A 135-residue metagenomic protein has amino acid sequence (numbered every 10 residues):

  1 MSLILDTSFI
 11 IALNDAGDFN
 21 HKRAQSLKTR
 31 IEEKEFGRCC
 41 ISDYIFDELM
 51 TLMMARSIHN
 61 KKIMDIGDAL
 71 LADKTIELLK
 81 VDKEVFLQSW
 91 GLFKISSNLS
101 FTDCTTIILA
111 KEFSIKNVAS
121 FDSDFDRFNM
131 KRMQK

Functional and structural regions predicted by a protein language model:
M1-I41, R56-D65: Short, well-structured N-terminal submotif of metal-dependent ribonuclease cores
S2, I107-I108, E112-K135: Acidic, PIN/NYN-like endoribonuclease modules and their adjacent C-terminal/linker elements
L3-D6, C40-S42, L99-S100, D122 (+1 more regions): Histidine- and aromatic-rich ligand-binding microenvironments
I10, F46, F125-D126: A generic structural signal for short hydrophobic patches within well-formed alpha-helices
R56-K61, D65-I66, L71-L87: Domain-scale selection of a single, long terminal region that carries the protein's primary operational module
E77-K116: Active-site neighborhoods of divalent-metal-dependent phosphate/nucleic-acid chemistry enzymes
